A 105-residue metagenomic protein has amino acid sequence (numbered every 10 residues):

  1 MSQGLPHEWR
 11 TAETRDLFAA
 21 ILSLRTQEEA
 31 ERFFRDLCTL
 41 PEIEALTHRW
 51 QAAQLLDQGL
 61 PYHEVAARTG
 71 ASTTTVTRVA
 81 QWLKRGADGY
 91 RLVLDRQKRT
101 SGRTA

Functional and structural regions predicted by a protein language model:
M1-L24: General nucleic-acid-binding
F18, E42, L60-Y62, Q97: Hydrophobic/basic alpha-helical segments enriched in Actinobacteria
E29-R49: Short, Lys/Arg-enriched anionic-surface-contact patches
L40-I43, Q54, V65: N-terminal helix-turn-helix DNA-binding core of bacterial DNA-binding proteins
L46-L60: Short, amphipathic alpha-helical "recognition" segments used to contact nucleic acids or chromatin
E64-T69, V76: Short alpha-helical "recognition helix" segments of helix-turn-helix
A80-L94: Short, solvent-exposed alpha-helical "recognition" segments
V93-A105: Intrinsically disordered, low-complexity basic tails/linkers immediately adjacent to helix-turn-helix/homeobox/MYB/SANT
